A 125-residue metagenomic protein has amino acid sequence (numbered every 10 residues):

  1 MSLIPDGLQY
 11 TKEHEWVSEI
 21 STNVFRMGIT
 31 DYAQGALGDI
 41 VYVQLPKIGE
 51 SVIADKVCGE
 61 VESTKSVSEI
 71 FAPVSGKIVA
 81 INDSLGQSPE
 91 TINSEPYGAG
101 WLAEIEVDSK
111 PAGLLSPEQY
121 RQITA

Functional and structural regions predicted by a protein language model:
M1-V57, E90, S94-A125: Acidic, low-complexity mobile loops and tails
V17-E19, T64, I81-S84: Residue-level recognition of beta-strand microenvironments
T22, A72-S75: ATP/adenylate-binding site constellation spanning eukaryotic-like Ser/Thr protein kinases, ABC-transporter
K56, V61-T64: Basic (Lys/Arg-enriched) interaction patch that binds polyanionic ligands
S63-S66, V74: Periplasm/extracytoplasmic soluble domains of Gram-negative envelope assemblies and related organellar analogs
S84-E90: Short amphipathic beta-strand starts and helix->beta connectors
